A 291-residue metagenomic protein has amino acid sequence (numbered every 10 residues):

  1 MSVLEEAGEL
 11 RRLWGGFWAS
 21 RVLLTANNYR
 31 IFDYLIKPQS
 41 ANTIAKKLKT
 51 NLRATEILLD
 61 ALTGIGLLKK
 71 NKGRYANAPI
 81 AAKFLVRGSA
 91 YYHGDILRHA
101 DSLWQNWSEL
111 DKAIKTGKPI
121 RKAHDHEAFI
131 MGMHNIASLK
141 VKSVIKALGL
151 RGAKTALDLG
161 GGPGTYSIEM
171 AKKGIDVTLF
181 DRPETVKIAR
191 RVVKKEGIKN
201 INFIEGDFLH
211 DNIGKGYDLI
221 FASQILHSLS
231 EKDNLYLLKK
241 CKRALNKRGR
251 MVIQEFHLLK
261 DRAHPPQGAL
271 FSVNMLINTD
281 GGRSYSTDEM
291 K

Functional and structural regions predicted by a protein language model:
M1-T63, K70, P163-K291: Alpha-helical subdomain
A7-I36, K47, R53-K154: Conserved Class I S-adenosyl-L-methionine-dependent methyltransferase catalytic core
D125, G162-P163: Preference for long, well-ordered alpha-helical segments
G152-G162: Conserved class I S-adenosyl-L-methionine
